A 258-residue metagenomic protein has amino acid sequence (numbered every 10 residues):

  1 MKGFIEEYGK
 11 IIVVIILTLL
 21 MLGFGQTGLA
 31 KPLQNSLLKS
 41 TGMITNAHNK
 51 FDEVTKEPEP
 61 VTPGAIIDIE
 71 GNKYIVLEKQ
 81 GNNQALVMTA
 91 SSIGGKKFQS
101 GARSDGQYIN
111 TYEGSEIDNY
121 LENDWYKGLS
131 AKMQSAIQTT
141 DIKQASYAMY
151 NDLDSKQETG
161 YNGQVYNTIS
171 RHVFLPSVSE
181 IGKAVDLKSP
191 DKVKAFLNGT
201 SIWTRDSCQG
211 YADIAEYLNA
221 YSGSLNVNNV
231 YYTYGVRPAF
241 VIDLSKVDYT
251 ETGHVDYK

Functional and structural regions predicted by a protein language model:
K2-K56: Contiguous, function-dense segments enriched for cysteine-driven chemistry and partner/ligand-binding capacity
V54-K258: Collagenous Gly-X-Y triple-helix signature in extracellular proteins
